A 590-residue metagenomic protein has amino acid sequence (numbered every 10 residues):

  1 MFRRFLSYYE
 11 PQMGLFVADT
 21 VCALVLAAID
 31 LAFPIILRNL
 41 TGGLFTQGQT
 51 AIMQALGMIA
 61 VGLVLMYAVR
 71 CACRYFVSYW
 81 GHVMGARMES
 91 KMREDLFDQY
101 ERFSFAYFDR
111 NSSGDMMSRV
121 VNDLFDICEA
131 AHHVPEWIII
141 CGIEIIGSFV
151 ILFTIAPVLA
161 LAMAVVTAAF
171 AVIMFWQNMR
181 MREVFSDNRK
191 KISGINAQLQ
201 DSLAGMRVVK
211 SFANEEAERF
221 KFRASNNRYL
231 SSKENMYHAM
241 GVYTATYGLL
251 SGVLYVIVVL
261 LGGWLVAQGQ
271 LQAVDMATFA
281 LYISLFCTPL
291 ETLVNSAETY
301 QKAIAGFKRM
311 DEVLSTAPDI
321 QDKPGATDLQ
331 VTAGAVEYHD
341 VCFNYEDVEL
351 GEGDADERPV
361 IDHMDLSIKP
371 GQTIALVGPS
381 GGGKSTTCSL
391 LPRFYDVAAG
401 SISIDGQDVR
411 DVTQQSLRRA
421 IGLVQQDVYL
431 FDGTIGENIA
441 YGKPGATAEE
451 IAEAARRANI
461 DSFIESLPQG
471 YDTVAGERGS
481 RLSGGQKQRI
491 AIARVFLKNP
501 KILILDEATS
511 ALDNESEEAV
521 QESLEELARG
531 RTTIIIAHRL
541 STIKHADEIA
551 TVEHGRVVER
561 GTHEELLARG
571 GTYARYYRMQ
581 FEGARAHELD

Functional and structural regions predicted by a protein language model:
Y9, V77, G81-G85, E101-I146 (+1 more regions): Juxtamembrane loop-to-helix connectors within ABC transporter transmembrane domains
P11, L15-V25, G62-M66, H133-D187 (+2 more regions): Transmembrane helices of ABC transporter permease
G14-I35, N39, L63, S78-H82 (+5 more regions): Alpha-helical segments in transporter systems
F16-F76, F153-V158, G269-A273: Transmembrane helix-loop-helix hairpins at lipid-water interfaces of multipass membrane proteins, especially the type-1
T46, I52, I151-V165, A239-K308 (+1 more regions): Helix-loop-helix
F105-A106, N122-A131, P135, I139 (+8 more regions): An intracellular "coupling" helix at the cytosolic face of ABC transporter transmembrane type-1 domains
L329-D590: ABC-type nucleotide-binding domain
